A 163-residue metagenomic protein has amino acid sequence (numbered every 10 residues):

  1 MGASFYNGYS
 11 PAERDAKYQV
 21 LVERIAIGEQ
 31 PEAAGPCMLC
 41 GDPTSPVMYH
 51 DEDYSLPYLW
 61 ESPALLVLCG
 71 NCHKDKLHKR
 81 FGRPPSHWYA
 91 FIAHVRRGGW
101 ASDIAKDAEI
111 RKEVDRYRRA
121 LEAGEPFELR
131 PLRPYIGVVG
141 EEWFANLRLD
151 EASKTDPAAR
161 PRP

Functional and structural regions predicted by a protein language model:
M1-P36: Short, charged surface segments at domain edges that flank catalytic/cofactor-binding sites
M1-Y9, R83, H87-P163: Extended charged
G28-E29, K79, G124: Short loop/turn hinge sites at secondary-structure boundaries
Q30-D42, P84, V95-G99: Short, 15-30-residue, compositionally biased linear elements with alpha-helical propensity or flexible coil
P36-L68, R80: Histidine-centered nuclease catalytic patch
Y49-D51, N71, F144, K154: Intrinsically disordered, low-complexity peptide-like regions
L65-Y89: Short Cys/His-centered divalent metal-binding micro-motifs
